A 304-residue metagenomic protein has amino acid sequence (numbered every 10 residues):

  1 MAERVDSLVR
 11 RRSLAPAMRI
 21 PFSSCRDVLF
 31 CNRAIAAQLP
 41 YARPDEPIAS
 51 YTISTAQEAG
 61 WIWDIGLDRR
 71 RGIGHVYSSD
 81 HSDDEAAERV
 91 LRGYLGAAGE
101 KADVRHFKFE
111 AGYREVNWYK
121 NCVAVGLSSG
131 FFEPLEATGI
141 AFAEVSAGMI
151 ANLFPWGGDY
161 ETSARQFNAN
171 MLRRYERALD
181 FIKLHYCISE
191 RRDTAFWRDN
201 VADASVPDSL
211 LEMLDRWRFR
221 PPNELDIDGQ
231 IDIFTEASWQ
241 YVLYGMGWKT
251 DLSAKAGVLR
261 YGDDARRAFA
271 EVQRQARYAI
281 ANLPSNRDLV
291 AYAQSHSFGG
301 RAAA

Functional and structural regions predicted by a protein language model:
M1-A98, A147: Predominantly flavin-linked oxidoreductase catalytic cores and closely associated redox partners
L14, W61-W63, F109, W118 (+1 more regions): Tryptophan-centered motif/residue detector
R19, S23, I48, H75 (+6 more regions): Generic preference for well-ordered secondary structure
R19-P21, G126, G130, R277 (+1 more regions): Glycine-centered secondary-structure boundary/capping sites
D68, Y77-S189: FAD/FMN-dependent oxidoreductases across multiple families
G72, G139, G257-L259: Generic secondary-structure boundary signal with a strong preference for alpha-helix termini
N152-A304: Long, low-complexity C-terminal extensions of enzymes
